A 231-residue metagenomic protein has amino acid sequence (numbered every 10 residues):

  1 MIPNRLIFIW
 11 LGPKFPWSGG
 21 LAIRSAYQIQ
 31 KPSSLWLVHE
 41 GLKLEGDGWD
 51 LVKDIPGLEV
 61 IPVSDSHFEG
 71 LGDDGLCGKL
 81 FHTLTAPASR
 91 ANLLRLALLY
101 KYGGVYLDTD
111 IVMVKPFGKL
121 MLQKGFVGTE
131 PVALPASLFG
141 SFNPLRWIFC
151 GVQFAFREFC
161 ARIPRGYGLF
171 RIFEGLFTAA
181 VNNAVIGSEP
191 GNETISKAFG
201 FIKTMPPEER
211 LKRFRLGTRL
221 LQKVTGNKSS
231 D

Functional and structural regions predicted by a protein language model:
M1-N92, T109-D231: Glycosyltransferase-associated regions of secretory-pathway enzymes, highlighting luminal stem/catalytic domains
N92-Y102: Small-residue hinge/turn detector
G104-Y106: Short aromatic/hydrophobic "clamp" motif used to bind/position activated sugar donors
